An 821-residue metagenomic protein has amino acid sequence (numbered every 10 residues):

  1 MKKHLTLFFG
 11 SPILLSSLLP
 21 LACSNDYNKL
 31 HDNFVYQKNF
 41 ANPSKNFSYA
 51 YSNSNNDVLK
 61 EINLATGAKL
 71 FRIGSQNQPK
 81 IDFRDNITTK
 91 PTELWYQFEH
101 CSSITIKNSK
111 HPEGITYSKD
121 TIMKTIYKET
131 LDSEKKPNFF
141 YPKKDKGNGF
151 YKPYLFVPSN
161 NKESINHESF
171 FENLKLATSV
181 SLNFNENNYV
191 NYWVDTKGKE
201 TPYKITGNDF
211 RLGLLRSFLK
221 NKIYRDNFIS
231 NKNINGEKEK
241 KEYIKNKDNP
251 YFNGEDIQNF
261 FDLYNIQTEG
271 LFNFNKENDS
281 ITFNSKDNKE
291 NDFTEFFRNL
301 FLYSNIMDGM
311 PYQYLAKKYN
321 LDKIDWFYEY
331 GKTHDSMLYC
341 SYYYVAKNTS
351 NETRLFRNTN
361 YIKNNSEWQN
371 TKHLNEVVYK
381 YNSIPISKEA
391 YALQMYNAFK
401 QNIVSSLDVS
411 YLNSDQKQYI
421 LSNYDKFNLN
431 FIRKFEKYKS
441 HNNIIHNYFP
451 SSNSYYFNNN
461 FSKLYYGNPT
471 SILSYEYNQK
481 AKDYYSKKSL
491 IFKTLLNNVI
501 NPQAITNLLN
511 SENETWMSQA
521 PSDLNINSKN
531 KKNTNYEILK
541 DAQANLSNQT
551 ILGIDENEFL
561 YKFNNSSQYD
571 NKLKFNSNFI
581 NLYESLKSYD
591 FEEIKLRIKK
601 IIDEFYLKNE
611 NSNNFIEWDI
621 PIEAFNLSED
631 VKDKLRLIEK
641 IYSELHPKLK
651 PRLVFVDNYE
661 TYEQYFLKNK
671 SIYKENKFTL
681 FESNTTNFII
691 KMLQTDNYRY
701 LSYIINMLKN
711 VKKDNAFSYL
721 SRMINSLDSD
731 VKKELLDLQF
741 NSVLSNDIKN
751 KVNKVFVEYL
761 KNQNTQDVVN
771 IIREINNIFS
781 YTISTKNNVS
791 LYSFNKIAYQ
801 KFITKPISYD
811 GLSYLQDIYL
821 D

Functional and structural regions predicted by a protein language model:
L30-K45, Y49, T178-L182, F210 (+4 more regions): Short, well-ordered beta-strand elements
Q37-L174, L338: N-terminal lobe/hinge region of extracytoplasmic solute-binding protein
N39-N42, A346-N360, V378-I472, L508 (+1 more regions): Extracellular/periplasmic solute-recognition and catalytic clefts
I62-G67, F71, S414-E593, T785-A798: Local pocket/hinge segments that shape ligand/substrate recognition
K175-A177, N208-K323, Y344, T349: Surface-exposed binding/hinge segments that line and control ligand-binding clefts or catalytic entry sites
Y192-T196, K388-L407, Y411-Y424, D633-L645 (+1 more regions): Short helices/loops that flank or line small-molecule/ion binding pockets
N291-Q394: Gly/Pro-rich hinge or "lid" segments in bacterial periplasmic/extracellular proteins
E352-L355, T359, L429, K488-Y561 (+4 more regions): Detector for C-terminal structural segments
